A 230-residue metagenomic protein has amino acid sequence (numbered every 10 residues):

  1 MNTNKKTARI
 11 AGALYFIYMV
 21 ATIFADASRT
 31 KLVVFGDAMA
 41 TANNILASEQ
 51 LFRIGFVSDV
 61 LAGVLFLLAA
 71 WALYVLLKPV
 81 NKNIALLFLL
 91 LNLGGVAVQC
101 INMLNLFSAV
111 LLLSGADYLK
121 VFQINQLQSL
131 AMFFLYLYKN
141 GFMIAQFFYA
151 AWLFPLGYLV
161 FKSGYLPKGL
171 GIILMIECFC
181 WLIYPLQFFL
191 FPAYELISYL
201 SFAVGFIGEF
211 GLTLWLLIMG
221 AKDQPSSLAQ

Functional and structural regions predicted by a protein language model:
M1-Q230: Hydrophobic, aromatic-enriched alpha-helical segments typical of multi-pass transmembrane helices
